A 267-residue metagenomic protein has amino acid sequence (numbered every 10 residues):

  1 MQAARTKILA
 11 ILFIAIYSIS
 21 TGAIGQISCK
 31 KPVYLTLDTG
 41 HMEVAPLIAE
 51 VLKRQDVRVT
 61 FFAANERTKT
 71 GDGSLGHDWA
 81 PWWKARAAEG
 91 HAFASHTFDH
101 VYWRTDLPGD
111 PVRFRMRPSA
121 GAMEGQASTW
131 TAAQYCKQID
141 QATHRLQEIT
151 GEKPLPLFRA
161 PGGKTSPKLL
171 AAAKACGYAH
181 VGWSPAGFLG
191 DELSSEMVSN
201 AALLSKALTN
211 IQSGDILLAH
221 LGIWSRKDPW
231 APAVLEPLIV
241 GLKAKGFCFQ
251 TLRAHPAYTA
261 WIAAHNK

Functional and structural regions predicted by a protein language model:
M1-L9: Bacterial N-terminal signal peptides that target proteins for export
L9-S20: Bacterial N-terminal signal peptides
I24-A127, Q138-P156: Active-site beta->alpha N-cap acidic-glycine motif
I27, Q55-V59, K69, K227-K267: C-terminal domain-boundary segment and adjacent tail
P32, E43-L47, D78-P81, W130 (+6 more regions): Extracytoplasmic/secreted proteins, especially bacterial periplasmic and envelope-associated proteins
T39-V44, N65-D78, V101-D106, L157-P167 (+3 more regions): Acidic-and-aromatic substrate-binding clefts and catalytic sites of carbohydrate-active enzymes
A92-H100, G163-T165, L218-L221: Histidine-centered catalytic micro-motifs
K164, L169-N210, F247-Y258: His/Asp/Glu-enriched short active-site or ligand-binding loop at hydrolase and phosphoryl-transfer sites
